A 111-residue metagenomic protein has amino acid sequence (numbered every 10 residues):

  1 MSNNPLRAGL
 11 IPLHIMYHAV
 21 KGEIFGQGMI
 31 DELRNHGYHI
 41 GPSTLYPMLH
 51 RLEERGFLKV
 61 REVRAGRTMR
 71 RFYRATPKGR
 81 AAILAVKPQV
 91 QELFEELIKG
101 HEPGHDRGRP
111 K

Functional and structural regions predicted by a protein language model:
S2-T44: N-terminal helix-turn-helix DNA-binding core of bacterial DNA-binding proteins
N4, H50, R64-A65: Short secondary-structure boundary/capping segments
H14-Y17, H50, L84: A cross-family signal for key residues in well-ordered alpha-helices that form functional helical elements
K21-G22, R55, G79: Short, charged/polar surface micro-motifs in flexible loops or helix N-caps
L45-P47, R51-L52: Basic amphipathic alpha-helical segments that dock to polyanions
R55-M69, R74: Beta-hairpin "wing" of winged helix-turn-helix
M69-K87: Basic, amphipathic "hinge/linker" alpha-helix immediately C-terminal to the N-terminal HTH DNA-binding motif
A81-K111: Amphipathic alpha-helical dimerization/coiled-coil segments that flank or bridge DNA-binding/regulatory modules
